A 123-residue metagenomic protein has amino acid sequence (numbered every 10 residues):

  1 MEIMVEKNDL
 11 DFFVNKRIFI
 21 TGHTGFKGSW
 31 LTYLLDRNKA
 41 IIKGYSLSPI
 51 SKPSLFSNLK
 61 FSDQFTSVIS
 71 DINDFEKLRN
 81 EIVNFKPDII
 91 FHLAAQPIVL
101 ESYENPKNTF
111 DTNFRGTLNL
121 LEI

Functional and structural regions predicted by a protein language model:
M1-I123: N-terminal Rossmann-like NAD(P)+-binding domain of SDR-like oxidoreductases, especially those catalyzing
